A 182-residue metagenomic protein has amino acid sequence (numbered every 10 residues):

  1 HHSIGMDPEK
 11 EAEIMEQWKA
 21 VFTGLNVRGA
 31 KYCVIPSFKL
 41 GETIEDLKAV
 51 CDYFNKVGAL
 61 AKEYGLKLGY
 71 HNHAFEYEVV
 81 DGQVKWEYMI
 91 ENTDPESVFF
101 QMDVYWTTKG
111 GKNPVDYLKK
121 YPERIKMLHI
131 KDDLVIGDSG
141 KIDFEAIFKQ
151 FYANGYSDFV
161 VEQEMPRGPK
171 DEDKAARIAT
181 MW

Functional and structural regions predicted by a protein language model:
H1, L66, Y156: Short phosphate-binding/catalytic loops that engage adenosine nucleotides
H2-I4, S37-G41, N72-E76, V104-W106 (+2 more regions): Active-site-proximal loop/turn and secondary-structure-junction residues that shape catalytic pockets, frequently
M6-F99: Active-site acidic/histidine proton-transfer and metal-coordination neighborhood in alpha/beta enzyme cores
D81-M102, W106-W182: Histidine-acidic metal/acid-base catalytic patches
